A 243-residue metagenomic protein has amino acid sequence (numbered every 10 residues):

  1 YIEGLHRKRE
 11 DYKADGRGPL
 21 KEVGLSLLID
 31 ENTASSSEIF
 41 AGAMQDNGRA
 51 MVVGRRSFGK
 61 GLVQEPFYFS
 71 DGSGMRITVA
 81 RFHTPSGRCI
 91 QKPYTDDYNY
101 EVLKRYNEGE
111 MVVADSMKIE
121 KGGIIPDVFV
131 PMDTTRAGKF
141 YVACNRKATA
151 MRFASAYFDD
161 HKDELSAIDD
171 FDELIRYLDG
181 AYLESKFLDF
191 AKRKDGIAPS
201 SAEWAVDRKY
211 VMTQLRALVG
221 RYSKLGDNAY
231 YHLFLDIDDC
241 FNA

Functional and structural regions predicted by a protein language model:
Y1-A148: Conserved acidic, small-residue-rich alpha-beta core segments centered on
P85-A243: Conserved functional hotspot residues or short segments at active or partner-binding sites across diverse domains
